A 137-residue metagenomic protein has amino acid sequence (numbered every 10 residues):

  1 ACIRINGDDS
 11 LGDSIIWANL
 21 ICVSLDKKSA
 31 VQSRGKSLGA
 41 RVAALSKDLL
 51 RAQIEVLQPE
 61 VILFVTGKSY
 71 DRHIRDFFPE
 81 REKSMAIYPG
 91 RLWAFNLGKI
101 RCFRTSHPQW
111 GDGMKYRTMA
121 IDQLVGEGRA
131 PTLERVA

Functional and structural regions predicted by a protein language model:
A1-V61, G67-D71, P108-G111: A polyanion-binding, active-site-adjacent surface
K36-D48, Y70-A137: C-terminal capping/extension of enzyme domains
